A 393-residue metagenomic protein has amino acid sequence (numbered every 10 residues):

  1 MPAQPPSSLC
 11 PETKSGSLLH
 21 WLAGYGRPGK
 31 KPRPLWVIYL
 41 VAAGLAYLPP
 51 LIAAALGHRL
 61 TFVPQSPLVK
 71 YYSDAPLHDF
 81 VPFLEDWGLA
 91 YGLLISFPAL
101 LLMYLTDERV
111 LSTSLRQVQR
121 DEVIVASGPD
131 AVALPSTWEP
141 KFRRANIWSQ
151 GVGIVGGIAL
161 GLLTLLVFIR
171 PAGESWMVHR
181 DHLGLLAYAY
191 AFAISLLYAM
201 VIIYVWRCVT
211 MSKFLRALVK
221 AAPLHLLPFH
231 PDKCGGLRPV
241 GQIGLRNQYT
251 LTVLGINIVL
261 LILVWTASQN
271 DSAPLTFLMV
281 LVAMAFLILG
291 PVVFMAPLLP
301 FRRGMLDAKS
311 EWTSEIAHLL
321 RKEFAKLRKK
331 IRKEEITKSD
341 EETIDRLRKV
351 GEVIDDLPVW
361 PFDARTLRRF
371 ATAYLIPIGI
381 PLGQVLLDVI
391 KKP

Functional and structural regions predicted by a protein language model:
M1-G26, D121-V125, A221-R238, F301-V350: Cytosolic/matrix-facing juxtamembrane and C-terminal tails of multi-pass cellular membrane proteins
M1-L226: Transmembrane-helix bundle segments that line or gate the permeation/cavity pathway in multi-pass membrane proteins
G24-L45, A131-T164, Y188-A193, F229-I258 (+1 more regions): Loop-to-transmembrane boundary segments
D79-F80, H179, T266-V280, V359-A371 (+1 more regions): Extracellular/periplasmic helix-loop-helix junctions in multi-pass membrane proteins
T106, V110, P297, F301-A308: Juxtamembrane interface helices immediately C-terminal to a transmembrane segment
L165-F301, W312: Generic multipass alpha-helical transmembrane bundles of integral membrane proteins
F286-P297, E311, E315, P361-P381: Alpha-helical transmembrane segments of multi-pass membrane proteins
P381-P393: Juxtamembrane boundary at the C-terminal end of a transmembrane helix
